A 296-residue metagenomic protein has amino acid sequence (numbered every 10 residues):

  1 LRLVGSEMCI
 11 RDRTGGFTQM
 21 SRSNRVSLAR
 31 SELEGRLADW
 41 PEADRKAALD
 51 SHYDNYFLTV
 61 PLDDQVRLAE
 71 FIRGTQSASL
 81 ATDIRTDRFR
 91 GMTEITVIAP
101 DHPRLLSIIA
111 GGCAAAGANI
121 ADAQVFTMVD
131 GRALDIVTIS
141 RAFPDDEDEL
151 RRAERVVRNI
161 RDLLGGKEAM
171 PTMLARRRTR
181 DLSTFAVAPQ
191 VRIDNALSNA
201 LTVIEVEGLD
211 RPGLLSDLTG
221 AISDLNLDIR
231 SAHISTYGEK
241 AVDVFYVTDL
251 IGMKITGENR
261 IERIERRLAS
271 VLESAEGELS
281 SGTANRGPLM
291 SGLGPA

Functional and structural regions predicted by a protein language model:
R2-C9: Short, small-residue-biased leader/transition segments that mark boundaries at the very start of proteins
R11-R25, A29-R30: Extended, domain-scale alpha-helical bundle/helix-rich regions
S27-Q76: Long, charge-dense accessory insertions within large macromolecular proteins
D54-N55, D63-A296: A conserved regulatory-domain signal marking ACT and ACT-like small-molecule sensing domains and adjacent regulatory
